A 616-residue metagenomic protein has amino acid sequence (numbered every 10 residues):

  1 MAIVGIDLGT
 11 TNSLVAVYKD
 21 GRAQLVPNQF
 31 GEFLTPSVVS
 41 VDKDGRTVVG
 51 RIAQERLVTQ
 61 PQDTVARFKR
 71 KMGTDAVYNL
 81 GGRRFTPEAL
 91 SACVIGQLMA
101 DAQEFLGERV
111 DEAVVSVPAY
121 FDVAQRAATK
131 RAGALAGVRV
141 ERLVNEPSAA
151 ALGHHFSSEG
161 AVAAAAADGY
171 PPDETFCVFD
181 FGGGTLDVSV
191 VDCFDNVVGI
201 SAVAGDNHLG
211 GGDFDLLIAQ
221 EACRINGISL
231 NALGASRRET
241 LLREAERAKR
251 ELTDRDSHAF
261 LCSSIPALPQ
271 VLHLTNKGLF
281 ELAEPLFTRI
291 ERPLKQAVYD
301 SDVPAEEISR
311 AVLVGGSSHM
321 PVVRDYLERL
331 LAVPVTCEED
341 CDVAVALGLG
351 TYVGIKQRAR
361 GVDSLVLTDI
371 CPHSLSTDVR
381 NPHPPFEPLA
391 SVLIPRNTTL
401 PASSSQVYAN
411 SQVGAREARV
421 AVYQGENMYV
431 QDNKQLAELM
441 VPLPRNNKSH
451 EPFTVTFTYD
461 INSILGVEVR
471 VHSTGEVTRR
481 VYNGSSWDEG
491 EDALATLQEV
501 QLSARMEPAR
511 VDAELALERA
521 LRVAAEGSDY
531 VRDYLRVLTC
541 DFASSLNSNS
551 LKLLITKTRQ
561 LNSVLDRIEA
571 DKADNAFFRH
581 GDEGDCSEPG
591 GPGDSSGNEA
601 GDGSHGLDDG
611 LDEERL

Functional and structural regions predicted by a protein language model:
M1-T74, Y78-R84, Q103-L616: Oxyanion-binding/catalytic loops of NTP- or PPi-dependent enzymes
